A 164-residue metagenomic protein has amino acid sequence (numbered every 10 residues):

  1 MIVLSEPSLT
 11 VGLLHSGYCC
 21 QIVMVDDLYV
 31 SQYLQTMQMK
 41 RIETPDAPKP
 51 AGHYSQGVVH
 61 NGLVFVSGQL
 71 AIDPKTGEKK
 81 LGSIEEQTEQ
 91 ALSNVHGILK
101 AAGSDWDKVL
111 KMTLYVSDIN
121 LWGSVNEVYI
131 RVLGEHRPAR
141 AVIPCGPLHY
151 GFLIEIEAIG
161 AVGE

Functional and structural regions predicted by a protein language model:
M1, V23, T36-Q38: Residue-level detector of intrinsically disordered terminal segments
V3-E6, V11, V23-V30: Acidic, Ala/Val/Gly-enriched low-complexity intrinsically disordered segments
L9, M24, Q35, A158-G160: Intrinsically disordered, low-complexity segments enriched in glycine/proline and serine/threonine
C19-C20: Cysteine-centered motifs
M37-E164: Short, polar/acidic, helix-capping and beta-turn segments at strand->helix junctions that line the mouths
